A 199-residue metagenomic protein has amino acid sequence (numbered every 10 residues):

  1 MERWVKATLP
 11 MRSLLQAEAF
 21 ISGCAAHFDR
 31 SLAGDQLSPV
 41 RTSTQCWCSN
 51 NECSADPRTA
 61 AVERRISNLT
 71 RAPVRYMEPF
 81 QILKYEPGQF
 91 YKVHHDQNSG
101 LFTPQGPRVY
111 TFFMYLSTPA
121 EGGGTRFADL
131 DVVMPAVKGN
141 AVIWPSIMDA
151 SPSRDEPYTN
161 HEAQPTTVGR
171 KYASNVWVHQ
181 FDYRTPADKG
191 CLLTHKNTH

Functional and structural regions predicted by a protein language model:
M1-I143, I147-H199: Fe(II)/2-oxoglutarate oxygenase catalytic core
